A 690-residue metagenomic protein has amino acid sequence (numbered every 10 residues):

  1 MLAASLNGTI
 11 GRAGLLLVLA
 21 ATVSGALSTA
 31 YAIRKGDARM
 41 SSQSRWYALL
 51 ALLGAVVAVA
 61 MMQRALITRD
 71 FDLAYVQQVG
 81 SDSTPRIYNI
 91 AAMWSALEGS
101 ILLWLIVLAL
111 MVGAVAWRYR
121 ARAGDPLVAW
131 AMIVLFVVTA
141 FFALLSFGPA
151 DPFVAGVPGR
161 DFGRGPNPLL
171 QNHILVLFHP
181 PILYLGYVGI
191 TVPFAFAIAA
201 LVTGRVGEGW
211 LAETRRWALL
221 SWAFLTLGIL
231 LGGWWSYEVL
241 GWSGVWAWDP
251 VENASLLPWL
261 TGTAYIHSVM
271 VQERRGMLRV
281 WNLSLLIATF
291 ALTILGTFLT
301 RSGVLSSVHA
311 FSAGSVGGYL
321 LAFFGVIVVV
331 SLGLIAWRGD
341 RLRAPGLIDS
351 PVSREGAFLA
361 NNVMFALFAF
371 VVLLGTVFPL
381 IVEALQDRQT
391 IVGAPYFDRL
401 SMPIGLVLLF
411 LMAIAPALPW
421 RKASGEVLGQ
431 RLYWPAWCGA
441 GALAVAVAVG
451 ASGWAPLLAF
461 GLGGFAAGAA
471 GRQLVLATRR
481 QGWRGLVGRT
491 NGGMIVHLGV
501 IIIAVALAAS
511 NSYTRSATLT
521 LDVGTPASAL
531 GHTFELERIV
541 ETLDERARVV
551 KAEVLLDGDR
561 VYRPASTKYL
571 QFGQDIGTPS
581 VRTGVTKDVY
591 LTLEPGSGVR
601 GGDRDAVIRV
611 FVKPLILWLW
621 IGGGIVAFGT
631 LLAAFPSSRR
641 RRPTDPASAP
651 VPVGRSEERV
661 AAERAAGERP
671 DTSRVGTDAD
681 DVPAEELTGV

Functional and structural regions predicted by a protein language model:
M1-V690: Solvent-exposed, non-transmembrane regions of integral membrane proteins
